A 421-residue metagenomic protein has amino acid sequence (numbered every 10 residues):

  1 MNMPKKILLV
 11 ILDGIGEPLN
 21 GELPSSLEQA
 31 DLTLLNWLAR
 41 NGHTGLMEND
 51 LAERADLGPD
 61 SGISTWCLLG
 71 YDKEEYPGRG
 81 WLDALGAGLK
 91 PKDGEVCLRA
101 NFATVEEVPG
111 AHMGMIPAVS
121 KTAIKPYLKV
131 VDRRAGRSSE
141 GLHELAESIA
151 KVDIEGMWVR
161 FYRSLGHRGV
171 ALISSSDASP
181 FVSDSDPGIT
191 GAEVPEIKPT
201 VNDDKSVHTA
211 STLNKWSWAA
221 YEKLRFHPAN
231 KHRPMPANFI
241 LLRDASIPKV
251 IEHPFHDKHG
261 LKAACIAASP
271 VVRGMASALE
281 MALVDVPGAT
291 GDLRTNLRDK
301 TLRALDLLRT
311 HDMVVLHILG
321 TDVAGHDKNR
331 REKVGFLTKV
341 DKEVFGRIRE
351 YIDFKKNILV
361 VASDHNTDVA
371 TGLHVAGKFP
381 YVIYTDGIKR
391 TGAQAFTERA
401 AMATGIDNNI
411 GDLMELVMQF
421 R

Functional and structural regions predicted by a protein language model:
M1-R421: Feature captures the catalytic ectodomains and active-site-proximal regions of enzymes that hydrolyze or transfer
